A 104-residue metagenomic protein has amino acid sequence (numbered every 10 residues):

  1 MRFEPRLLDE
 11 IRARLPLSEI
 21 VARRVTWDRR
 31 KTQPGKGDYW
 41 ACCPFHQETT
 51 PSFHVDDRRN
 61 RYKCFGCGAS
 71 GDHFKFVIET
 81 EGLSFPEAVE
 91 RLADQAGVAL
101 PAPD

Functional and structural regions predicted by a protein language model:
M1-D104: N-terminal structured subdomain of primase-like DNA metabolism proteins
